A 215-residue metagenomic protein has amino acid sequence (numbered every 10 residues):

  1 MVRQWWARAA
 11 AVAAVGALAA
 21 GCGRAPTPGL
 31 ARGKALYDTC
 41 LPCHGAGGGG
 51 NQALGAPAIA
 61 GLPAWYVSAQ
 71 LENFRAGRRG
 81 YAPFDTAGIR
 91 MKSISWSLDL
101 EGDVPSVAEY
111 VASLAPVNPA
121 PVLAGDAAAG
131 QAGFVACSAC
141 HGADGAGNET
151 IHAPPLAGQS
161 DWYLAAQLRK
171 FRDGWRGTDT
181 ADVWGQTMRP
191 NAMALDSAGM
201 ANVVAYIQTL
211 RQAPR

Functional and structural regions predicted by a protein language model:
M1-A11: Bacterial N-terminal signal peptides that target proteins for export
A19-G21: C-terminal motif of bacterial Sec signal peptides marking the signal peptidase cleavage site
G23-P26, G49, A58-A60, E109-P121 (+2 more regions): His/Cys-centered metal/cofactor-coordination and adjacent catalytic loops
A25-G47, V122-A146, R215: Sequence/structural segment immediately N-terminal to covalent heme-attachment motifs in c-type and related
L30, A35-A76: The feature marks the first
Y37-C40, A56, A64, G88 (+4 more regions): Disulfide-stabilized extracellular ectodomain repeats and their linkers
Q52-A58, F74-V104, A120-G125, T150-P155 (+3 more regions): Axial heme c-ligation environment in periplasmic c-type cytochrome domains
A64, S68-A76, V104-A108, A112 (+4 more regions): An amphipathic alpha-helix signature
